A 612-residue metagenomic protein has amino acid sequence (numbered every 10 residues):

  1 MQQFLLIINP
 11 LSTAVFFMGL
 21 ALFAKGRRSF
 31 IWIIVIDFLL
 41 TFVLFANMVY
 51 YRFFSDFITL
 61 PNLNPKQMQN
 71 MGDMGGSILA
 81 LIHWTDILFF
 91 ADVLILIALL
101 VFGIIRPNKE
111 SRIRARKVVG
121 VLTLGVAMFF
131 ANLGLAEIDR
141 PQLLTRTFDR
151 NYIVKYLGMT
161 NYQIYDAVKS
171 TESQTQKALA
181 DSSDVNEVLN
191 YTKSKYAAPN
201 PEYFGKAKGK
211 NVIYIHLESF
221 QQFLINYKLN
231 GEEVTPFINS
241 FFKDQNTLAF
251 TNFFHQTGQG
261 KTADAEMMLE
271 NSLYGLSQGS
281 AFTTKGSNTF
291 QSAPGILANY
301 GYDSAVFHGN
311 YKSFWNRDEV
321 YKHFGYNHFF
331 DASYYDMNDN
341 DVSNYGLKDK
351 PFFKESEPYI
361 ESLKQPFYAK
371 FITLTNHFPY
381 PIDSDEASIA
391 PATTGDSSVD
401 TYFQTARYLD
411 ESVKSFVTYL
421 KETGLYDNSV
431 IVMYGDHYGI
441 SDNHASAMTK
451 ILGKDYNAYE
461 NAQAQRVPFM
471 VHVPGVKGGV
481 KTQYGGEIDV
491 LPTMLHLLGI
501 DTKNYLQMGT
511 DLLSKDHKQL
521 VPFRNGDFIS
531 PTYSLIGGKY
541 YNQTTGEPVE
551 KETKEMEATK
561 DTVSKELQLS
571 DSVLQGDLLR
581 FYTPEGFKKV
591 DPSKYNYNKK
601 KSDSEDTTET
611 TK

Functional and structural regions predicted by a protein language model:
M1-A167: Transmembrane and membrane-interface helices of multi-pass, inner-membrane envelope-modifying transferases
I7-F17, A21, R28, W32-V35 (+17 more regions): Amphipathic, alpha-helical segments enriched in basic
M48-N62, A80-H83, A178-D184, T262 (+5 more regions): A diffuse structural propensity rather than consistent per-protein peaks
L63-Q69, A180-S183, G485, Q507 (+1 more regions): Short coil/turn linker and secondary-structure boundary residues
N132-G209: Membrane-interface segments at or immediately adjacent to transmembrane helices that form the boundary between
T192-K612: Solvent-exposed soluble domains appended to multi-pass membrane proteins
